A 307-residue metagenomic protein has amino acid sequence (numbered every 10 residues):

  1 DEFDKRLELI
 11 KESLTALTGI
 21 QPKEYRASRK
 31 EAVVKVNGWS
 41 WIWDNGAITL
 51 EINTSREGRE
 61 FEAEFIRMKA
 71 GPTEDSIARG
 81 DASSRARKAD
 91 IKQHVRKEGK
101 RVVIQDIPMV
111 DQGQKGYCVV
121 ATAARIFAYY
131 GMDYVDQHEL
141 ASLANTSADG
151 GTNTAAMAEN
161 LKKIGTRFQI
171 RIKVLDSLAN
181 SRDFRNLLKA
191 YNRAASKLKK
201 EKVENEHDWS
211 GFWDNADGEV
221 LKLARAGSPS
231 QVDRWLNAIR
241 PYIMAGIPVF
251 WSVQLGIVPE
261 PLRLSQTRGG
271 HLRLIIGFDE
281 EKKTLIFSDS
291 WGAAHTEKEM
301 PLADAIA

Functional and structural regions predicted by a protein language model:
D1-V34: Long, charged/polar, surface-exposed segments that mediate recognition or autoinhibition
E2-K5, A148, L262-T267: Short consensus segments that form the blades of beta-propeller domains, in both extracellular/periplasmic
L9, S13, Y117, A121-R125 (+5 more regions): Extracytoplasmic/secreted proteins, especially bacterial periplasmic and envelope-associated proteins
Y25-W41, G46, W235-A238, A294: Short aromatic loop motif centered on NTY/YTY
K35-G38, N45-E51, T267-R273: Short, surface-exposed coil-to-beta transition loops
R56-V102, G256-T267, I276-A307: Noncatalytic regulatory segments and standalone regulatory/sensor domains
R56-W213: Active-site-adjacent structural segments surrounding the nucleophilic cysteine of cysteine proteases and isopeptidases
A194-E201, W209-S288: Active-site-adjacent substructure of cysteine-protease-like catalytic cores
